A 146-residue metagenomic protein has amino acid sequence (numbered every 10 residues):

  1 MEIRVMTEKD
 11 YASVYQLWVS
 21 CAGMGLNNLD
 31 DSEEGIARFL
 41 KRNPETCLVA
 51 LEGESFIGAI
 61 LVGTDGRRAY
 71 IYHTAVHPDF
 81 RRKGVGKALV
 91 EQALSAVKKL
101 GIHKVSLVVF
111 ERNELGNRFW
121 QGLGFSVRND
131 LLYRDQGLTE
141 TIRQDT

Functional and structural regions predicted by a protein language model:
M1-Q16: A short beta-loop-alpha structural element at the N-terminal edge of CoA-dependent acyl/N-acetyltransferase catalytic
A37-V49, Y70: A short helix-loop-beta-strand connector motif used in the catalytic cores of GNAT acetyltransferases and, in some
V49, S55-G63, Y70-A75: Conserved beta-strand in the GNAT
G63-Y72, R81, R128-L131: A conserved beta-turn-beta hairpin within the catalytic core of GNAT-like acetyltransferases that forms part
T74-R81, V109-F110: A short, internal acetyl-CoA/4′-phosphopantetheine-binding micro-motif in the GNAT/acyltransferase core
R82-S95, G122: Conserved acetyl-CoA-binding loop-helix of GNAT-fold acetyltransferases
V97-V109: Conserved GNAT acetyl-CoA-binding A-motif
L107-G116, D135-L138: Conserved beta-strand-loop-alpha-helix junction that forms the acyl-donor binding cleft
